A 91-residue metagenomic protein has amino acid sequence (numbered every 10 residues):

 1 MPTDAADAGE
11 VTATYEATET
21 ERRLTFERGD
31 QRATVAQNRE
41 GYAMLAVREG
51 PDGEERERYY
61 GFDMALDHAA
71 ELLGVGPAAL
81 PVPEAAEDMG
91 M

Functional and structural regions predicted by a protein language model:
M1-M91: Acidic, polar-rich N-terminal leader regions of halophilic archaeal proteins
